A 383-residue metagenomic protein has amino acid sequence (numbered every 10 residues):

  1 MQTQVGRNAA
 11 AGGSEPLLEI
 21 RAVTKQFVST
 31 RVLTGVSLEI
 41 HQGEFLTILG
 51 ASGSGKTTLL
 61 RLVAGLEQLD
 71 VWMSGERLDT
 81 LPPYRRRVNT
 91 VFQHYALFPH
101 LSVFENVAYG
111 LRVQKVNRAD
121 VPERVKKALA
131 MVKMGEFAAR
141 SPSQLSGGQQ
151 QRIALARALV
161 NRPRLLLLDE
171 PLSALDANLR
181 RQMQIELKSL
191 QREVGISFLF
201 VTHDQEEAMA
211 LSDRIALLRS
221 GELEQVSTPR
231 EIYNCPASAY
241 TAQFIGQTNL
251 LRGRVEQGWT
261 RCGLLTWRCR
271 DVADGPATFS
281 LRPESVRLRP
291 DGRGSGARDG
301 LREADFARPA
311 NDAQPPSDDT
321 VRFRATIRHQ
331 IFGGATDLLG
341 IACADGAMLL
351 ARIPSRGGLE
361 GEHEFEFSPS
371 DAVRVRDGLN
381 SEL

Functional and structural regions predicted by a protein language model:
L49-A51: The feature captures the beta-strand-to-loop junction immediately N-terminal to the Walker
T57-L60, I153: ABC ATPase nucleotide-binding domain helices that frame the ATP-binding cleft
A64: Helix-to-loop junction immediately C-terminal to a conserved catalytic motif
V71-D79: Conserved ABC transporter NBD signature motif
P83-N89, Q93, L97-Y240: ABC ATPase nucleotide-binding domains
W259-Q330, S355-L383: Glycine/charge-rich catalytic "coupling/switch" loops of P-loop NTPases
